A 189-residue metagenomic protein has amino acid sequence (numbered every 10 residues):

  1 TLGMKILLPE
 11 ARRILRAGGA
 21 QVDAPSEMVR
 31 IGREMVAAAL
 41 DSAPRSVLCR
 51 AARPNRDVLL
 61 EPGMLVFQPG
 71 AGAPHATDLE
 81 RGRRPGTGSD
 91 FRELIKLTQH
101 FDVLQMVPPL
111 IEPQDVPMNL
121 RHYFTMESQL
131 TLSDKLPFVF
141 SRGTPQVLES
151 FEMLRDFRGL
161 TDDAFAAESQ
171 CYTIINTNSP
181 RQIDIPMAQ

Functional and structural regions predicted by a protein language model:
T1-D90: Acidic/polar, glycine-rich intrinsically disordered N-terminal extensions of enzymes
P85-Q189: Helix-rich catalytic cores of soluble enzyme domains
